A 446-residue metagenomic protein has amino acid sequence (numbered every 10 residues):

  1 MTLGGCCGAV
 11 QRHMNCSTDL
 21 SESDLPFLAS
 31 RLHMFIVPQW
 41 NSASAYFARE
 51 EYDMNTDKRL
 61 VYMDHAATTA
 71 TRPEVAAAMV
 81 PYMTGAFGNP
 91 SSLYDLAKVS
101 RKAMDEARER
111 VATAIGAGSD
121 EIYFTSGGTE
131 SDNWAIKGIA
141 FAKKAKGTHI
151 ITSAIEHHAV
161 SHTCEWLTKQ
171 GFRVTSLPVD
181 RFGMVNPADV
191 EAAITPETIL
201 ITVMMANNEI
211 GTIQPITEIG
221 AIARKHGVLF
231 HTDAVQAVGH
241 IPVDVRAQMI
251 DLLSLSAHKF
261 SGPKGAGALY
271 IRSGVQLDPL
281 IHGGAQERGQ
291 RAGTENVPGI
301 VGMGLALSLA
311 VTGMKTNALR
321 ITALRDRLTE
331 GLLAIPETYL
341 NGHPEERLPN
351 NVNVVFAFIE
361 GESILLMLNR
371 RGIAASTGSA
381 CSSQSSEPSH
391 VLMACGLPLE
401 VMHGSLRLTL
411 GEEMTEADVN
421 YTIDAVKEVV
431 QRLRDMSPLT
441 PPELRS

Functional and structural regions predicted by a protein language model:
M1-T2, M14, M34: Methionine residue identity
C6-C7, C16: Cysteine-centered motifs
C16, L20, L25-L28, S42 (+1 more regions): Short hydrophobic targeting helices and cationic amphipathic motifs that mediate membrane/organellar targeting
H33-S446: Pyridoxal 5′-phosphate
